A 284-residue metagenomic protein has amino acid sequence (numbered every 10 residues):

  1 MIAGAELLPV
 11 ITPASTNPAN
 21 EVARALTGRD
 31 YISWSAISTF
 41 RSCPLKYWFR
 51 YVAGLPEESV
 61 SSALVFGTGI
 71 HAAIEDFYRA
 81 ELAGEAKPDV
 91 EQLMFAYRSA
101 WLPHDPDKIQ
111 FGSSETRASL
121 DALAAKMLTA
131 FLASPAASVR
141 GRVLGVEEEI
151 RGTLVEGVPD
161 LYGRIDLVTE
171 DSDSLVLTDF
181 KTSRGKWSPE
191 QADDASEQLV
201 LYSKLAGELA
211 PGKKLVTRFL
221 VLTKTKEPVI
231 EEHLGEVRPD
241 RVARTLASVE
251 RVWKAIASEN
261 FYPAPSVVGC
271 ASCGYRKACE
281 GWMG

Functional and structural regions predicted by a protein language model:
M1-L64: C-terminal, charged and often intrinsically disordered regions of DNA end-processing helicases and nucleases
V10, A14, E21-V22, Y31 (+3 more regions): Metal-dependent nuclease catalytic regions and adjoining charged, substrate-binding loops involved in nucleic-acid end
S15, N20, F40-W48, G69-H71 (+2 more regions): Short, compositionally biased low-complexity segments
I37-S38, S42-L82, D121, A125 (+3 more regions): Nuclease catalytic cores
C43-F49, S174-D179, E250: Active-site-adjacent bridging/hinge elements
S62, F66, T116, L120-L123 (+2 more regions): Hydrophobic (often cysteine-bearing) scaffold residues that line and stabilize catalytic clefts of nucleotide/cofactor
A73-E147, T153: A non-catalytic, helix-rich entry segment at domain boundaries
L144, E148-L246: Mg2+/Mn2+-dependent nuclease catalytic core
